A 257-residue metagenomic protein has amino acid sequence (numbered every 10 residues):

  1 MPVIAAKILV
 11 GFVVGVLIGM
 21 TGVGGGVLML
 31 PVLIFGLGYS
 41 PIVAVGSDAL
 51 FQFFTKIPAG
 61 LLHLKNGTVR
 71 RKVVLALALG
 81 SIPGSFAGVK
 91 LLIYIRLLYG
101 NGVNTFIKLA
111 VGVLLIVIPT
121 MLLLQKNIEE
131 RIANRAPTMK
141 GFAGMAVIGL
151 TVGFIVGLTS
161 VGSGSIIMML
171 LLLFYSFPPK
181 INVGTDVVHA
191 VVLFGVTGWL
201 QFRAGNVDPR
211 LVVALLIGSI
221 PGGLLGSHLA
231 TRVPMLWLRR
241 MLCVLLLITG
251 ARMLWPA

Functional and structural regions predicted by a protein language model:
M1-V10, F35, K65-V152, R203-A257: Juxtamembrane transmembrane-helix boundary motif
G11-G22, L150-S160: Transmembrane alpha-helix interface/packing and boundary motifs in multi-pass membrane proteins, characterized by
G15-V16, V32, G36, G60-L61 (+5 more regions): Alpha-helical transmembrane segments of multipass membrane proteins
G22-L30, T159-M168: Transmembrane helix boundary and interhelical junction motifs in multipass membrane proteins
G24-V74: Juxtamembrane transmembrane-helix termini in multi-pass membrane transport proteins
M29-V43, I166-I181: Interfacial segments of multi-pass membrane proteins
V45-F53, A78-I82, D186-V191, S219-I220 (+1 more regions): Transmembrane helix-bundle signature of multi-pass membrane transporters/permeases
